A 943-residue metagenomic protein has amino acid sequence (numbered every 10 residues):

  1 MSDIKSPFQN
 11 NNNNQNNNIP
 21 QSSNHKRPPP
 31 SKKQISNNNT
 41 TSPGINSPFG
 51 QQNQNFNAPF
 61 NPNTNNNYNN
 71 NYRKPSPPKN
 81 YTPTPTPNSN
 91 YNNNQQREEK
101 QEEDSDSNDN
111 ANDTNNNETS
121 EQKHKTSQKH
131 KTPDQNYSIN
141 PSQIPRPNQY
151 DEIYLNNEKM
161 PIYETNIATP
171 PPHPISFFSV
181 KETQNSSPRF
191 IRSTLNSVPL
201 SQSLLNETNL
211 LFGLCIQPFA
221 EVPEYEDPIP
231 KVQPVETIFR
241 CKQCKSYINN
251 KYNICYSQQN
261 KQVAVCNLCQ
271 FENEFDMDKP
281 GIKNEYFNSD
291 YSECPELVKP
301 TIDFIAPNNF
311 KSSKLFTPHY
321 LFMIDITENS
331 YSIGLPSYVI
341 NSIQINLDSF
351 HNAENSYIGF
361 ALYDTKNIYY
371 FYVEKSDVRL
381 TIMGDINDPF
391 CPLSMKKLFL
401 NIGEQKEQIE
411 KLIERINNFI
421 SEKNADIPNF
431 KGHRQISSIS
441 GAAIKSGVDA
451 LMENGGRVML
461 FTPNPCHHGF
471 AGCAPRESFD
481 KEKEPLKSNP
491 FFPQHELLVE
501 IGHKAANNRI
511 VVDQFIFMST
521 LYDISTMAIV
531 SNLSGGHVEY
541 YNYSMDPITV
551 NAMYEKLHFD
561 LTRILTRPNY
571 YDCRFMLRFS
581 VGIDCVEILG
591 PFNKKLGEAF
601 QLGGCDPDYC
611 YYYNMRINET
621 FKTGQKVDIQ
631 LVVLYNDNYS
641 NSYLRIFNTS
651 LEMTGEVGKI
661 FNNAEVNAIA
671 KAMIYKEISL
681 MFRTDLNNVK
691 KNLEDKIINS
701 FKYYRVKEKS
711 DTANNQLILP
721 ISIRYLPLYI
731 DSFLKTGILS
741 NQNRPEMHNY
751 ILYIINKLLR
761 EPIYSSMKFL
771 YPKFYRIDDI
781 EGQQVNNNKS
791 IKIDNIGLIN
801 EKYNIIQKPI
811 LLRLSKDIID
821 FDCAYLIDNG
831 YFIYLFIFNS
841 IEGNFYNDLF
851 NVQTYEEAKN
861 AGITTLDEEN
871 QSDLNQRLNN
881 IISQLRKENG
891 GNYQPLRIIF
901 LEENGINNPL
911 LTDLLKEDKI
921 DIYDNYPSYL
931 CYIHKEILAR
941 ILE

Functional and structural regions predicted by a protein language model:
S2-E943: Extended acidic, low-complexity intrinsically disordered regions
